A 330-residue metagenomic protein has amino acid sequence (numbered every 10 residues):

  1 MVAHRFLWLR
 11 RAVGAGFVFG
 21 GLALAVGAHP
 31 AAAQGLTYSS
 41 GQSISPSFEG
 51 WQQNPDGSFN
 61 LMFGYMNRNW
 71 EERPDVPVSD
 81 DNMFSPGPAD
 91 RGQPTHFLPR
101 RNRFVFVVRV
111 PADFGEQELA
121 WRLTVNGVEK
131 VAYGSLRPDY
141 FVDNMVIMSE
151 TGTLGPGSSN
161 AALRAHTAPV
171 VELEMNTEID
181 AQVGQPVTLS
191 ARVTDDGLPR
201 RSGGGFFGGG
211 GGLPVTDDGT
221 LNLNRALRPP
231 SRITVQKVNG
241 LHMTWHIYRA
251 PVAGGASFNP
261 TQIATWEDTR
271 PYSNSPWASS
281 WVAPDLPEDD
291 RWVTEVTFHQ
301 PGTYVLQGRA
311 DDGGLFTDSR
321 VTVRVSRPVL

Functional and structural regions predicted by a protein language model:
A12-A25: Bacterial N-terminal signal peptides
I44-F48, D139-Q182, T194-R200: Short, compositionally biased P/S/T/A/G/V-rich stretches that sit at domain boundaries
Q53, L286, T294-Q300: Residue-level recognition of secondary-structure-to-loop junctions
D56-G64, N176-R228: Contiguous beta-strand segments within globular domains
R91-P94, G210-W292: Low-complexity "stalk/linker" and mucin-like segments enriched in Ser/Thr/Pro/Ala/Gly
D311-L315: Short, solvent-exposed loop/turn segments at the edges of extracellular beta-sandwich modules
T317-R327: C-terminal edge beta-strand
